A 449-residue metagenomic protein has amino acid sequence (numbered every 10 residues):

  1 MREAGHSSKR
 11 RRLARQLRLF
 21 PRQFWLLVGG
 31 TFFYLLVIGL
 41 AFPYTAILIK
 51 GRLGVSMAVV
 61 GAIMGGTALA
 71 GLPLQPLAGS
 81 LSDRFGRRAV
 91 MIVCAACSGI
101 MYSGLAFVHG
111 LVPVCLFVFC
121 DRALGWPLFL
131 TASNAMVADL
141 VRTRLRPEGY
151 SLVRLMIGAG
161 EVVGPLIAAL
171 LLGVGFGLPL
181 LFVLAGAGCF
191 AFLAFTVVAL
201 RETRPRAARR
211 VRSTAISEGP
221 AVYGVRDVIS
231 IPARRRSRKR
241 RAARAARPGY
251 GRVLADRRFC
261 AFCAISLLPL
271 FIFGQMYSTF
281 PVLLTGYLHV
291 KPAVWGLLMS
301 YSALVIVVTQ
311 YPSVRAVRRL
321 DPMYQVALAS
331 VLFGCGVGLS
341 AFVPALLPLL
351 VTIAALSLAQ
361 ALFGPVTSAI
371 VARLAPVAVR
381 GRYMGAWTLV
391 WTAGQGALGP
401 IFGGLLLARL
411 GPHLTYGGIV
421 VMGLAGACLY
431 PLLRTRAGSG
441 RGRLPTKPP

Functional and structural regions predicted by a protein language model:
R2-P21, E202-C263: Juxtamembrane intracellular "pre-TM" segments in multi-pass secondary transporters
Y44-A58, S278-V294: Short amphipathic helix-loop junctions that connect adjacent transmembrane helices in Major Facilitator Superfamily/SLC
A68-P76, V162, A303-Y311, G396-A397: Residue-level signature of mid-helix packing/kink "hotspots" within the transmembrane helices of 12-pass Major
L74-G86, T309-P322, L407: Helix-to-loop junctions at the C-terminal end of transmembrane segments in multipass secondary transporters
A89-S103, Y324-G338: Structural signature of the two symmetry-related core transmembrane helices
P113-L128, P348-L362: Hydrophobic core of transmembrane alpha-helices in multi-pass small-molecule transporters, especially MFS/SLC-type
F119-I157: Cytoplasmic helix-loop-helix junction between adjacent transmembrane helices in 12-TM secondary transporters
L180-V197, Y416-P431: Symmetry-related core transmembrane helices of the 12-TM Major Facilitator Superfamily/SLC fold
